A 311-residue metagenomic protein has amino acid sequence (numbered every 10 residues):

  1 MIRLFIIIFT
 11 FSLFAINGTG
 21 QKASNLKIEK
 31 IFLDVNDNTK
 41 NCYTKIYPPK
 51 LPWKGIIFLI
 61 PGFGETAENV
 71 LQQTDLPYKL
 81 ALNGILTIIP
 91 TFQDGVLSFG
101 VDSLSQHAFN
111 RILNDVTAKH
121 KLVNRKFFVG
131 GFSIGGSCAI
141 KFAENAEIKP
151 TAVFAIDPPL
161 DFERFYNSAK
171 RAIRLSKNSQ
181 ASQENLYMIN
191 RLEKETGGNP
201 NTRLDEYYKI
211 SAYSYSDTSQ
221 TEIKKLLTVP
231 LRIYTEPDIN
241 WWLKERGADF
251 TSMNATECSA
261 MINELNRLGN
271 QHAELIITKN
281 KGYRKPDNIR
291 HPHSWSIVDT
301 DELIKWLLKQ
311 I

Functional and structural regions predicted by a protein language model:
Q21-L51: N-terminal cap/lid segment of alpha/beta-hydrolase-fold proteins
W53-F63: Short beta-strand element of the alpha/beta-hydrolase
V70-I88: Short amphipathic alpha-helix adjacent to the substrate-entry channel of hydrolases
G100-K121: Alpha/beta-hydrolase active-site loop
K121-S133: Alpha/beta-hydrolase fold nucleophile elbow
A143-D205: Hydrolase active-site cap/lid region
E195-E274: Serine-hydrolase catalytic core
I289-I311: Catalytic active-site module of serine/aspartate enzymes centered on a nucleophile-bearing elbow/loop
